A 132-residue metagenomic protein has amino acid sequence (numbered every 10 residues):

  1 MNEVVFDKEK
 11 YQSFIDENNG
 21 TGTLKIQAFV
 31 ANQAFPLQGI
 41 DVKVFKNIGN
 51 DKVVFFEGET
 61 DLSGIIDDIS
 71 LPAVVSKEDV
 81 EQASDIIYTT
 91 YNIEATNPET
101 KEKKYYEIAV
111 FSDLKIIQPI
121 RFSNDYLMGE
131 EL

Functional and structural regions predicted by a protein language model:
M1-Q38, K52, G58, P119-L132: Beta-strand-rich domain onsets/edges
E17-N19, E59-D61, S84-Y88, F111-D113: Surface-exposed coil/turn segments at beta-strand junctions on protein surfaces, enriched
N32, K46-N50, N97-K101: Solvent-exposed strand-loop boundary residues in beta-sheet-rich modules
I40-F45: Hydrophobic beta-strand segments
N50-D79: Short, acidic Ser/Thr/Gly-rich low-complexity loop/linker segments typical of extracellular and cell-surface proteins
I66-D67, K104, I116-Q118: Short strand-edge motifs at loop-to-beta-strand transitions and within beta-strands of extracellular beta-rich domains
S76-A109: A short, solvent-exposed loop/turn motif at the edges and junctions of modular extracellular/periplasmic domains
I108-K115, S123-D125: Short beta-strand edge segments in extracellular beta-sheet folds
